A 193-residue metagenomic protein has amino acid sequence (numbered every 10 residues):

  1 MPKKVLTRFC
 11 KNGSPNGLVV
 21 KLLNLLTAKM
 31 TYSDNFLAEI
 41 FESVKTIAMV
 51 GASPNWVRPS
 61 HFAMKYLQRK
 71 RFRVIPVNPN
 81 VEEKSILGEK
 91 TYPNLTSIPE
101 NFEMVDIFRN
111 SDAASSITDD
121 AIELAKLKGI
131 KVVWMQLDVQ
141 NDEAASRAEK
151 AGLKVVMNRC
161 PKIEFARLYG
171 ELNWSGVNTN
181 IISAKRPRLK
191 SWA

Functional and structural regions predicted by a protein language model:
T31-S33, S85-E100, D106-T118: Glycine-rich, highly charged phosphate/nucleotide-binding loops
V57, Q68-S85: NAD(P)-binding Rossmann-fold cofactor-contacting core
L124-A148: ADP-ribose/adenylate-binding Rossmann-like module
V139-G170: A contiguous, mid-protein "functional segment" used to position or interact with cofactors/ions or partner subunits
E164-A193: A charged, well-structured terminal subsegment
